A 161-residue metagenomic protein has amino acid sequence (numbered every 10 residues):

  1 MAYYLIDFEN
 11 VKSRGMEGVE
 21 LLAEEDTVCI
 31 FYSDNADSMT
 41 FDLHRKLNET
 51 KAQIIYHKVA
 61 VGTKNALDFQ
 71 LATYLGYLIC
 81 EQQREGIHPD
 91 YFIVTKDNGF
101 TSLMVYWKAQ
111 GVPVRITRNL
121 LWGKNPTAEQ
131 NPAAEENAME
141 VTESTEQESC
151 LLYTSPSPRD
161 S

Functional and structural regions predicted by a protein language model:
M1-Y3: Extreme N-terminal starter segment of soluble prokaryotic enzymes
L5-D7, T95: Generic enzyme active-site microenvironment
F8, S33-D34, P158: Residues immediately flanking
F8-G15: Short acidic, Gly/Ser-rich segments with clustered Asp/Glu that frequently serve as metal-coordination loops in enzyme
E9, E148-C150: Intrinsically disordered low-complexity regions specifically enriched for long asparagine
G15-N35: A short alpha/beta connector and helix-capping loop motif
D34-E148: Nuclease catalytic cores that cleave nucleic-acid phosphodiester bonds, predominantly acidic two-metal-ion
Y153-D160: Conserved small/polar residues in nucleotide/adenosyl-binding loops
